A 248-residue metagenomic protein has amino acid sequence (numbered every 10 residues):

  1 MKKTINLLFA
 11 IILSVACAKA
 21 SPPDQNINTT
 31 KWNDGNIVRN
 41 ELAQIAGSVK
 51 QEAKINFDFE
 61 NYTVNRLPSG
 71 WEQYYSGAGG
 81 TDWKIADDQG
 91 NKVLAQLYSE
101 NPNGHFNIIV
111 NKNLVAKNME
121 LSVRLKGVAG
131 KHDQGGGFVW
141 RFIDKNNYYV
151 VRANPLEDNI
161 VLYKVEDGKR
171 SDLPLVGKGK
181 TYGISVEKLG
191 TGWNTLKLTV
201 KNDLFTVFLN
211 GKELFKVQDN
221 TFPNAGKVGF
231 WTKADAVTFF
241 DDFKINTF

Functional and structural regions predicted by a protein language model:
K2-A10: Sec-dependent signal peptide recognition, specifically the positively charged N-region followed immediately by
N26-Y75: Extracellular carbohydrate-recognition regions
Q44-I45, N107-N113, Y182-K188, G229-F230: Beta-strand-rich interaction surfaces with strong enrichment in secreted/lumenal proteins
F59, V123, K188-V217: Carbohydrate-binding surfaces in secreted/extracellular proteins
T63-G104: Extracellular glycan-recognition surfaces and repeat-rich motifs
Y98-R170: Secretory/extracellular carbohydrate-interaction modules and structurally similar beta-sandwich "look-alikes"
G168-T195: Short, aromatic/His-centered strand-loop micro-motif at the edge of beta-sheets
V217-D241: Flexible glycan-contacting loops in extracellular carbohydrate-active proteins
